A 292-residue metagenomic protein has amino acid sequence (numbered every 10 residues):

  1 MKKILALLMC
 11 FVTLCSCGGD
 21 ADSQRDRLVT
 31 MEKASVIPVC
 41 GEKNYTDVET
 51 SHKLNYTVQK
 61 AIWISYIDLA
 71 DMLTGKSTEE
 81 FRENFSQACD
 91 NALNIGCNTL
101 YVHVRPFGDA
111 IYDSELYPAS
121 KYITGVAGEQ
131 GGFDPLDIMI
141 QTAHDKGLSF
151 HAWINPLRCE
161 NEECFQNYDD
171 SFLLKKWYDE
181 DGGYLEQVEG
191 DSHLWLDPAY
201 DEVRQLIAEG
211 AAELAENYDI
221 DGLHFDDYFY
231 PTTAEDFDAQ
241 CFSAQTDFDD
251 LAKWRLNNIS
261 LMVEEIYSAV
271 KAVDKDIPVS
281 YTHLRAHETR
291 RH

Functional and structural regions predicted by a protein language model:
H52-E79, L157-E213: Active-site-adjacent "subsite" loops/lids of carbohydrate-active enzymes
A70-T78, A119-G131, D191-R204, F248-N258: The substrate-binding groove and active-site-proximal loops of carbohydrate-active enzymes, especially glycoside
N84-G108: Catalytic domains of carbohydrate-active enzymes, especially glycoside hydrolases
T99-V104, P135-E186, H224: Glycine-rich, aromatic-flanked loop segments that form ligand/cofactor-binding clefts across common enzyme folds
P106-I154, W254-V263: Aromatic-lined substrate-binding rim segments of carbohydrate-active enzymes
Y112-I123, R158-Q187, Y228-T246: Aromatic- and acidic-residue-enriched segments that line the glycan-binding/catalytic groove of carbohydrate-active
N217, P231-S280: Active-site neighborhood of glycoside hydrolase catalytic domains
T282-T289: Conserved small/polar residues in nucleotide/adenosyl-binding loops
